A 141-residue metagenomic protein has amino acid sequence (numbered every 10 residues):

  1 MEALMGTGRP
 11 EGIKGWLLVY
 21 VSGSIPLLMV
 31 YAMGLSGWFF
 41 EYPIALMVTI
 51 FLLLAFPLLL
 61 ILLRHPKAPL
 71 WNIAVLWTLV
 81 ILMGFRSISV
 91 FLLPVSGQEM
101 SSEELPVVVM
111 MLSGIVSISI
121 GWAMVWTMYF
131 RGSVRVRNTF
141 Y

Functional and structural regions predicted by a protein language model:
M1-Y141: Topology signature of small-to-medium multi-pass alpha-helical membrane proteins
